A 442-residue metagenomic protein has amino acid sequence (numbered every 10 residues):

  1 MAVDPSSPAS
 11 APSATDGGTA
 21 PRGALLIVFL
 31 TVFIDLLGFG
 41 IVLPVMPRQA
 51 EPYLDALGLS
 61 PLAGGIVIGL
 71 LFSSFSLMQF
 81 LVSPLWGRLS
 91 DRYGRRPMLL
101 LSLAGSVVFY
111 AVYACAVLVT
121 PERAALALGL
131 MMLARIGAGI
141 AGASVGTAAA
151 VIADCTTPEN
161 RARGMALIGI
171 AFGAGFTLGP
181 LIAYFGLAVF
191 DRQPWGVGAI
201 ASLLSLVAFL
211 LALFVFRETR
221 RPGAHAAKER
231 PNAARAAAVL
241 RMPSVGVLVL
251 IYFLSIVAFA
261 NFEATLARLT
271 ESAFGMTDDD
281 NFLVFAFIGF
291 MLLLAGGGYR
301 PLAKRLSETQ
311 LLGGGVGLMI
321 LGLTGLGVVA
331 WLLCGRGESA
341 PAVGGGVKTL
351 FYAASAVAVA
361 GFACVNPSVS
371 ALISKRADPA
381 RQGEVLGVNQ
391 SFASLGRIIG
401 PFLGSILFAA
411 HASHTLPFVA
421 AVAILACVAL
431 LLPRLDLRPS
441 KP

Functional and structural regions predicted by a protein language model:
A11-R22, E218-I251, S272-A273: Juxtamembrane intracellular "pre-TM" segments in multi-pass secondary transporters
F33, F109, R123-A143, F253 (+1 more regions): Hydrophobic core of transmembrane alpha-helices in multi-pass small-molecule transporters, especially MFS/SLC-type
P44-G65, A264-N281: Short amphipathic helix-loop junctions that connect adjacent transmembrane helices in Major Facilitator Superfamily/SLC
L81-G94, L187, A295-E308, F408: Helix-to-loop junctions at the C-terminal end of transmembrane segments in multipass secondary transporters
M132-F172: Cytoplasmic helix-loop-helix junction between adjacent transmembrane helices in 12-TM secondary transporters
L187-L203, A342-G346, I406-L425: A membrane-interface helix-boundary motif in multi-pass transporters
L283-K304, G315, G322: Transmembrane alpha-helices of Major Facilitator/SLC transporters
Q310-V369: C-terminal transmembrane helical hairpin of 12-TM major facilitator-type secondary transporters
